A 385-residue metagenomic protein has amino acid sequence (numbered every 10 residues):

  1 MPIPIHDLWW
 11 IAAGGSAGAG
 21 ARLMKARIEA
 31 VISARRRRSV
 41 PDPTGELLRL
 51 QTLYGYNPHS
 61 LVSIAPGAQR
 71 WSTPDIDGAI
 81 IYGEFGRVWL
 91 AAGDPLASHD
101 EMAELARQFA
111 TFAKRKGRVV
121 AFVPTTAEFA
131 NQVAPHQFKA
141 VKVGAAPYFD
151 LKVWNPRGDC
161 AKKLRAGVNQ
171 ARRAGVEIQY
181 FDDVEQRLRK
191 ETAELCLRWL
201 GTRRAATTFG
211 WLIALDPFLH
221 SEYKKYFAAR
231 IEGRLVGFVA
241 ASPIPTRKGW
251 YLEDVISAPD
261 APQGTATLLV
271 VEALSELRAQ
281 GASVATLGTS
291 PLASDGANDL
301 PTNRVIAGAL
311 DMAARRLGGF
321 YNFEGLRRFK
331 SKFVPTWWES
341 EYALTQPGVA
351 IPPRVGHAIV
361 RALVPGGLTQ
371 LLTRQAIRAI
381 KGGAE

Functional and structural regions predicted by a protein language model:
M1-P43: Hydrophobic helices that insert into or interface with lipid environments
S33-L90, R118, V123-A140, K152-A166 (+3 more regions): A conserved beta-strand-loop-helix scaffold within acyl/acetyltransferase catalytic domains
L90-D100: Glycine-rich phosphate-binding "P-loop"
A140-A146: A charged helix-plus-loop insertion that forms the helical arch/lid used to bind and gate nucleic-acid substrates
D311-R315: Short beta-alpha connecting loops at secondary-structure transitions that line or flank enzyme active sites
